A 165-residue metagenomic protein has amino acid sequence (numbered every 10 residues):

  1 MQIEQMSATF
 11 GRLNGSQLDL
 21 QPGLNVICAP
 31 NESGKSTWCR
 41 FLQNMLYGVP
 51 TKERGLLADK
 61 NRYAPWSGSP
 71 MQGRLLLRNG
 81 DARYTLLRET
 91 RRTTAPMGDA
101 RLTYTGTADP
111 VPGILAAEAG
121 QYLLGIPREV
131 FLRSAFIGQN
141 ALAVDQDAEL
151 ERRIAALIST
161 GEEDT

Functional and structural regions predicted by a protein language model:
M1-G113: Extreme N-terminal "head/tail" segments of very large remodeling/mechanoenzyme assemblies
Q5, N44, E118-Y122, R133 (+2 more regions): Charged/polar, solvent-exposed surface patches and flexible loops
V26, A135-T165: Extended, Lys/Glu-rich alpha-helical coiled-coil stalks
N31, P127-R128, G161-E162: Short, structured coil/loop segments at alpha-helix boundaries
W38, S69, I114-A119, R128 (+3 more regions): Alpha-helical structural motif
W38-F41, D99-R101, E118, E149-L157: Alpha-helical scaffold elements adjacent to nucleotide-binding pockets in ATP/GTP-utilizing enzyme cores
A117-D145: Flexible, charged interface-and-hinge segments in very large macromolecular machines that mediate substrate binding
